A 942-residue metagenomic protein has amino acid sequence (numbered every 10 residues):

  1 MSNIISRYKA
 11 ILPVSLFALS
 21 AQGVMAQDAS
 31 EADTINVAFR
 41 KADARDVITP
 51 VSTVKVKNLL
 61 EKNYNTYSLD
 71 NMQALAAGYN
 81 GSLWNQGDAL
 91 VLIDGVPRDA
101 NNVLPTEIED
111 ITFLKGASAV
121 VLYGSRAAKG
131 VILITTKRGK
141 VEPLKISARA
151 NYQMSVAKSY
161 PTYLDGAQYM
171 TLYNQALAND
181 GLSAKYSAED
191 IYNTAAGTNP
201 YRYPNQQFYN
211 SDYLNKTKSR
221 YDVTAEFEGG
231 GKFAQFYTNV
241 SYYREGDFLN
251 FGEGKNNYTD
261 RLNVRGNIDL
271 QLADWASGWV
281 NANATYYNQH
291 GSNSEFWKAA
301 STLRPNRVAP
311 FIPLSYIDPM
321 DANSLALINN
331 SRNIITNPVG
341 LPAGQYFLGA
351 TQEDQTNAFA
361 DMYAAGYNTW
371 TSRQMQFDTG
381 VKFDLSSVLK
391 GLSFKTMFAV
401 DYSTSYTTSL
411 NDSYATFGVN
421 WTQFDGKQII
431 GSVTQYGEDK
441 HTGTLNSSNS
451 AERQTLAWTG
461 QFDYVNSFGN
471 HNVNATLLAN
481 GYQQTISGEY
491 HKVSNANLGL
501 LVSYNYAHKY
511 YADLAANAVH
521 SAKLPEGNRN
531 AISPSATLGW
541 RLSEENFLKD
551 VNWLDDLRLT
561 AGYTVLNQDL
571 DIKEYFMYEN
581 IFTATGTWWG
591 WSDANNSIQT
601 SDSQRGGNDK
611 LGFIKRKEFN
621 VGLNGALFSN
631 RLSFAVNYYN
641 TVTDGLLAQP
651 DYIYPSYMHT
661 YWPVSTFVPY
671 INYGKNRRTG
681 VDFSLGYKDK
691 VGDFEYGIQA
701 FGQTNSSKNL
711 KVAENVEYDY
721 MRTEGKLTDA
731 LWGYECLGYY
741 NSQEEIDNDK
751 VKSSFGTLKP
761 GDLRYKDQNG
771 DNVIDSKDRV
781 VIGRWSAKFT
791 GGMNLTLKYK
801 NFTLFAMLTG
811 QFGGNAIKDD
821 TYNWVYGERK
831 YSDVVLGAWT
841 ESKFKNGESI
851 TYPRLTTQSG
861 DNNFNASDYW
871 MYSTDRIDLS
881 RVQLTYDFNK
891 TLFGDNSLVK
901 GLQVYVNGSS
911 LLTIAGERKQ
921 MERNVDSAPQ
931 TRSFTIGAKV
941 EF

Functional and structural regions predicted by a protein language model:
M1-R265, S277-W279, N769, D926: Short, small/polar-rich motifs associated with maturation and membrane association, primarily at protein termini
I4, V96-G139, S159-Y163, Q206-T224 (+14 more regions): Outer-membrane beta-barrel proteins
V91, Y504, Q768, L797: Short aromatic-centered micro-motifs
S147-Y201, S294-R304, Y575, W662 (+1 more regions): Conserved small-residue
N267-A276, A282-Y286, D318-N411, N420-G733 (+2 more regions): Extracellular/periplasmic, surface-exposed regions of secreted and cell-surface proteins
T356, A360, T757-P760, Q811-Q903 (+1 more regions): Extracytoplasmic gating/loop element in the C-terminal half of outer-membrane beta-barrel translocons and assembly
K390, R784-I817: Glycine-rich, aromatic-lined ligand/substrate-binding cores of catalytic and carbohydrate-binding domains
